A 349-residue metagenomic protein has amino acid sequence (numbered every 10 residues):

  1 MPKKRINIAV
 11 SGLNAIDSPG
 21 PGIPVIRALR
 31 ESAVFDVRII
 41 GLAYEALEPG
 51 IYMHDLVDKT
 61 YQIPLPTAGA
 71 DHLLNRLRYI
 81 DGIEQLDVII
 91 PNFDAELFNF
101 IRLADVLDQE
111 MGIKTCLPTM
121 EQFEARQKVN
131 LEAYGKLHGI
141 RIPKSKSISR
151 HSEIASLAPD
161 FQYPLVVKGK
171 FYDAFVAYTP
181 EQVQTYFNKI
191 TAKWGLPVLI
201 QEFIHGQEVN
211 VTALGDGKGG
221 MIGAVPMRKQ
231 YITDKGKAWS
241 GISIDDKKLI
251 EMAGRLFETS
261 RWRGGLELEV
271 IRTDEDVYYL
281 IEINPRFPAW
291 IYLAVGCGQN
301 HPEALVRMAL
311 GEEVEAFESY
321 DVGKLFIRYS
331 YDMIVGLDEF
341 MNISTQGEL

Functional and structural regions predicted by a protein language model:
M1-C116: ATP-binding N-terminal substructure of ATP-dependent carboxylate-amine bond-forming enzymes
R5, E303-L349: Peripheral (often C-terminal) accessory segments that flank ATP-dependent C-N-forming ligase machineries
A43-E48, D94-E96, E121, G217-M221 (+1 more regions): Short glycine-enriched loops at secondary-structure junctions
E121-H205, G217-G220, K247-I250: Active-site nucleotide/adenylate-binding loops and adjacent lid/helix of ATP-dependent enzymes
T179-E258, I271-Y279: Phosphate-binding site of ATP-dependent enzymes
Q230-A238, N284-G298: Glycine-rich phosphate/pyrophosphate-binding beta-alpha loops
E258-L293: Conserved metal-phosphate-binding beta-hairpin within the catalytic cores of diverse ATP-dependent phosphoryl-transfer
